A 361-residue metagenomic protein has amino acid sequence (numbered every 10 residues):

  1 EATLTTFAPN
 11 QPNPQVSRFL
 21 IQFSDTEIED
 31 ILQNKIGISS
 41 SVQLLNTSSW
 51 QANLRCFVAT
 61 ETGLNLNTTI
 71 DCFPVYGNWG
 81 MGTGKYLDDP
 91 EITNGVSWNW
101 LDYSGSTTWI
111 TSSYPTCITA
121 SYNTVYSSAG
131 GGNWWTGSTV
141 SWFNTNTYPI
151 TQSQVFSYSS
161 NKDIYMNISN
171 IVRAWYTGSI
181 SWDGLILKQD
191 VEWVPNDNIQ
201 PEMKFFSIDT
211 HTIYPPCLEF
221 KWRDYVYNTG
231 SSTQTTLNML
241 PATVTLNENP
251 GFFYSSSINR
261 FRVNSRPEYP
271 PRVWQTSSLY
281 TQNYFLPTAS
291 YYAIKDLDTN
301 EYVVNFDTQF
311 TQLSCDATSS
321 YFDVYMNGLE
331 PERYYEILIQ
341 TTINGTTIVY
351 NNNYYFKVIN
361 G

Functional and structural regions predicted by a protein language model:
E1-F252, N264-Y269, S278, S290-A293 (+2 more regions): Secreted, disulfide-rich extracellular signaling modules
T47-S49, I180-W182, I258, P287 (+2 more regions): Extracellular Ig-like/FN3 beta-sandwich strand-entry sites
L187-D190, S290, D323, N327-V349: Internal, hydrophobic beta-strand segments that form the core of beta-sheet-rich folds
L246, Y321-F322: Active-site-adjacent structural elements in folded domains
F253-Y254, L329: Hydrophobic beta-strand core residues of beta-sandwich domains
R260-R262: A short beta-strand segment in extracellular, disulfide-stabilized domains
W274-A289, K295-D298, E330-E332, I343 (+1 more regions): Extended, solvent-exposed regions of the mature portions of secreted/cell-surface glycoproteins
I343-G361: Short beta-strand elements
